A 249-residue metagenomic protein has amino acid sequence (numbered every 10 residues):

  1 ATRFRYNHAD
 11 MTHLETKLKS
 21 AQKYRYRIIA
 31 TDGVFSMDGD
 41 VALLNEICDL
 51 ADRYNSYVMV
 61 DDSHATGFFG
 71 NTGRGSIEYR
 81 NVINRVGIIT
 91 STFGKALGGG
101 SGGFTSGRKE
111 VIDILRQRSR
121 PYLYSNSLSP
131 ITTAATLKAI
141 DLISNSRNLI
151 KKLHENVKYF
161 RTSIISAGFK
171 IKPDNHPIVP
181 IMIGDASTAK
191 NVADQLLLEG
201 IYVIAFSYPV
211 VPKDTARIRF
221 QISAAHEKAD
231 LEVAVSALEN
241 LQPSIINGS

Functional and structural regions predicted by a protein language model:
F4-V60: Active-site phosphate-binding strand-loop segment of PLP-dependent enzymes
M11-T12, G33-D38, A65-F69, Y122-L123 (+2 more regions): Short, small-residue-enriched loops and turns at beta-alpha junctions that line or gate enzyme active sites
T72, E78-I114: Active-site PLP attachment segment
L97-I164, F169-K172: PLP-dependent aminotransferase class I/II
K151-F160, I165-E199, V210, D214 (+1 more regions): Conserved PLP-binding catalytic core of the aspartate aminotransferase-like
L198-I201, V210-S249: PLP-dependent enzyme catalytic core of the Aspartate aminotransferase-like
